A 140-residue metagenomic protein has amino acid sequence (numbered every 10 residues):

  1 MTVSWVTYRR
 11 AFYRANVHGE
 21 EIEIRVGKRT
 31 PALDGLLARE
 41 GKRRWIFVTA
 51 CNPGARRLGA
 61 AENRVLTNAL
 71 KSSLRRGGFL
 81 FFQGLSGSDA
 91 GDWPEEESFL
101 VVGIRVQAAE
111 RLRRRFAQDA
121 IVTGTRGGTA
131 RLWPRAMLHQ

Functional and structural regions predicted by a protein language model:
M1-S72: N-terminal, charge-rich interaction modules
E23-T30, S72-R75, Q83, G128-L138: Mature, function-bearing regions of proteins
L37-R39, G91, L112-R114: A general structural signal for short secondary-structure junctions and capping/turn motifs
G59-A60, R111, L132-R135: A short secondary-structure junction signal
R64-A108: Amphipathic protein-protein interaction modules
V65, A117, L138-H139: Short, solvent-exposed amphipathic alpha-helical segments in soluble enzyme and RNA/protein-processing domains
E95-S98, V102-T129: Short, compact, well-ordered microdomains
